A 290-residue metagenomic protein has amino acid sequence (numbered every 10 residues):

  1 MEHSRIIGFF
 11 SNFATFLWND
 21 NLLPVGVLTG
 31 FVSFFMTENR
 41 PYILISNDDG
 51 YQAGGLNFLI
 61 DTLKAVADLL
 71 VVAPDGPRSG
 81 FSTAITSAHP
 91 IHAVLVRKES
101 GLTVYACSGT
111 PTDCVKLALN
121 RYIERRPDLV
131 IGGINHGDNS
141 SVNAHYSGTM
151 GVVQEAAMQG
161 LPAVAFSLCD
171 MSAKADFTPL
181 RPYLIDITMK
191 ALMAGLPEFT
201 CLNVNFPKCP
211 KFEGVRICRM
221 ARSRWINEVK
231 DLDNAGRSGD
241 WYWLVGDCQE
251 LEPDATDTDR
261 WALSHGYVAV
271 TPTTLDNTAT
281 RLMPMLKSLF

Functional and structural regions predicted by a protein language model:
M1-F13: Extreme N-terminal basic, low-complexity initiation segments that serve as generic localization/processing leaders
E38-N39, I43, G54-R121, R125-R126: A cross-family phosphate/adenosyl-ligand binding-site feature
I45-Q52, N143-A144: Short, glycine-rich nucleotide/cofactor-binding loops
D138-S147: Glycine/threonine-rich flexible loop motifs
V152-A156: Hydrophobic/aromatic ligand-binding patch that stacks against planar heteroaromatic rings of cofactors or nucleotides
A157-P179: Glycine-rich phosphate/pyrophosphate-binding loops and their adjacent beta-strand/loop elements at enzyme active sites
F177-F290: Electrostatically charged, flexible surface regions
